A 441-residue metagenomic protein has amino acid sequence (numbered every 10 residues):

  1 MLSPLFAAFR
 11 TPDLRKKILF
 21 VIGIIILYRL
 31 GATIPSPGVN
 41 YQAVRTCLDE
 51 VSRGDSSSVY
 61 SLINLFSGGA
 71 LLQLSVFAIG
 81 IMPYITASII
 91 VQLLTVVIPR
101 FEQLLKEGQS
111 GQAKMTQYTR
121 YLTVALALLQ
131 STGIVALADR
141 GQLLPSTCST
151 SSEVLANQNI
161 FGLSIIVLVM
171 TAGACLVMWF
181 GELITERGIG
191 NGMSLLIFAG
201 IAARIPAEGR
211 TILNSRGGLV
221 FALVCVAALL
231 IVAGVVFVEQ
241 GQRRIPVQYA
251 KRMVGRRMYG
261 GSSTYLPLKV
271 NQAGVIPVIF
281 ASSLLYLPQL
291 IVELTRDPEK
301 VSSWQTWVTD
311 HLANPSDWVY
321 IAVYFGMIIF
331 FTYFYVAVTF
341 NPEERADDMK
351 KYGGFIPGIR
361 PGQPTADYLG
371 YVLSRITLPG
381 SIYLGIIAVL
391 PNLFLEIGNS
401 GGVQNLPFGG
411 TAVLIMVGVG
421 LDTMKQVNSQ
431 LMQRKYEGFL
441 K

Functional and structural regions predicted by a protein language model:
M1-L105, S110-K441: N-terminal cationic and glycine-rich segments that engage phosphates or anionic surfaces
